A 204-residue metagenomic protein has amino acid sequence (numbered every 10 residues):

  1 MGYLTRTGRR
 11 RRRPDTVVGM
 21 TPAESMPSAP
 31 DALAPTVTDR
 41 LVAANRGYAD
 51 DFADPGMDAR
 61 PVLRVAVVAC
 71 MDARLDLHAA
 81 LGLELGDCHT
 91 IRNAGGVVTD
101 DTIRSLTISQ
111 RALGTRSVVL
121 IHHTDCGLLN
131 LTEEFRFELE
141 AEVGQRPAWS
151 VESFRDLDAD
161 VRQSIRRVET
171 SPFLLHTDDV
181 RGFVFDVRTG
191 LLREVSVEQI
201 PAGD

Functional and structural regions predicted by a protein language model:
R6-P61, G96-D101, I108-L113, L128-D204: Divalent-metal-activated hydrolytic enzyme cores
N45, V67, I91, L120 (+1 more regions): Divalent metal-coordination and catalytic microenvironments
G47-D51, G56-L83: N-terminal short beta-loop-beta anion/metal-coordinating cradle
C70, N93, H123, F185: Cofactor-binding loop segments of dinucleotide-utilizing enzymes, especially the Rossmann-like FAD- and NAD(P)+-binding
M71-R74, T124-L128: Gly/Ser/Thr-rich loops at beta-strand to alpha-helix junctions that form or flank small-molecule/cofactor-binding
L75, D100-I103: Short glycine/serine/threonine-rich phosphate/pyrophosphate-binding segments that cradle anionic phosphate groups
G82-T90: Short helix-loop-beta junction
G114-H123: Ordered, amphipathic secondary-structure segments that act as subunit-interaction surfaces in large macromolecular
